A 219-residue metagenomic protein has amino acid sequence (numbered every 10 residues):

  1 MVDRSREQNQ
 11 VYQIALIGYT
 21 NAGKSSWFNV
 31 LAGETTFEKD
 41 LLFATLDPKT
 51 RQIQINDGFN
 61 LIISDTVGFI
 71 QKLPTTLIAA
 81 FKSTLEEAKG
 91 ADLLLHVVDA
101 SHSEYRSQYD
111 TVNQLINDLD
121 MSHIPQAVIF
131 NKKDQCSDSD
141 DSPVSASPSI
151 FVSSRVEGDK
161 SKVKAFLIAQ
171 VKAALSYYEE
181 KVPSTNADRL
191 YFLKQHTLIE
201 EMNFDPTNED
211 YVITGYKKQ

Functional and structural regions predicted by a protein language model:
M1-I78, L85-K89: Conserved G1/Walker A P-loop phosphate-binding module
I53-D57, I62, E86-G90, E104 (+2 more regions): Conserved catalytic network of the ASCE P-loop NTPase/AAA+ motor domain
I63, V97, I129: Generic enzyme active-site microenvironment
T66, A100, K132: Walker B catalytic acidic pair
L73-T75, E104-Y109, S137-D141: Conserved ATPase-coupling elements of RecA-like P-loop NTPase cores
L77-H102, D118: Inter-motif core of Ras-like GTPase G domains
S122-A127, K133-S184: Canonical P-loop GTPase G-domain recognition
A174-Q219: NTP-binding/hydrolysis catalytic cores, primarily Walker-type P-loop NTPases
